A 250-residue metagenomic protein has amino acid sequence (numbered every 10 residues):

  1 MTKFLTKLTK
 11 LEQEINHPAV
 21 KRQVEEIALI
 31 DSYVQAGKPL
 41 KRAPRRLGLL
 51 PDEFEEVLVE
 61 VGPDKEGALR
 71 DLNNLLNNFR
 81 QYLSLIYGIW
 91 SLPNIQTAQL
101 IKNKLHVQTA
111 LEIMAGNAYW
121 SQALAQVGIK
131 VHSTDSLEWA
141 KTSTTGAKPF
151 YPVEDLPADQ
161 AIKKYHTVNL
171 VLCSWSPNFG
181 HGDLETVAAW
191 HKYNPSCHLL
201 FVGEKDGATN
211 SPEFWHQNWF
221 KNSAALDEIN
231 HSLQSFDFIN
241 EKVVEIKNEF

Functional and structural regions predicted by a protein language model:
M1-L92, D237-I239: N-terminal accessory regions of S-adenosyl-L-methionine
S84-Q108: Conserved alpha-helix/loop element of class I SAM-dependent methyltransferases that forms part of the SAM/SAH-binding
H106-G116: Conserved class I S-adenosyl-L-methionine
M114-W120, F179-G180: Gly/Ser/Thr-rich loops at beta-strand to alpha-helix junctions that form or flank small-molecule/cofactor-binding
N117-I129: Conserved SAM-binding loop of SAM-dependent methyltransferases across substrates and taxa, primarily the Class I
T134-L170: S-adenosyl-L-methionine
V168-G182: A short SAM/SAH-binding and catalytic strip from SAM-dependent methyltransferases
H181-F250: C-terminal substrate-binding/active-site "lid" region of AdoMet-derived donor-dependent transferases
